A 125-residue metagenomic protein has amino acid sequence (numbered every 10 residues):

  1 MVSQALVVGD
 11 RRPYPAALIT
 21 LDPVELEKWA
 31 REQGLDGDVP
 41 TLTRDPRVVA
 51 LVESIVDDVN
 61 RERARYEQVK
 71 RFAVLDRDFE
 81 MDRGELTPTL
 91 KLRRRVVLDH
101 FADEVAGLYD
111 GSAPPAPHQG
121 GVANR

Functional and structural regions predicted by a protein language model:
M1-R125: AMP-binding adenylation
